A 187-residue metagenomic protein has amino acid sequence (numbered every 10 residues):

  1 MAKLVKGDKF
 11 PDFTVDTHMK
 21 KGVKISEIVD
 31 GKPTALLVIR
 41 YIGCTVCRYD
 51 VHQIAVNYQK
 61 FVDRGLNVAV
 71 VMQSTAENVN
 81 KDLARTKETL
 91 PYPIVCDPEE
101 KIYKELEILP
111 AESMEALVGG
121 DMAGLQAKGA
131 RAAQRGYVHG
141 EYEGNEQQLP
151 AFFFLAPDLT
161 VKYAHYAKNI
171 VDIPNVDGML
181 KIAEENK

Functional and structural regions predicted by a protein language model:
M1-S26, Y49: N-terminal "domain-start" segment that seeds a small globular fold
F10-P11, A35, L149-A151: Short loop/turn microsegments at loop-to-beta-strand junctions
I25-I54: Short active-site neighborhood of thiol/selenol oxidoreductases, capturing the structured segment around
R40, Q73, P157: Cofactor-binding loop segments of dinucleotide-utilizing enzymes, especially the Rossmann-like FAD- and NAD(P)+-binding
D50-E105: Structural microenvironment flanking redox-active thiols in thiol-disulfide oxidoreductases
Y92-P93, D97-V171: Thiol/selenol-based redox catalytic cores and closely related redox-interacting motifs
I170-N186: A short, polar/charged loop-to-alpha-helix boundary motif
